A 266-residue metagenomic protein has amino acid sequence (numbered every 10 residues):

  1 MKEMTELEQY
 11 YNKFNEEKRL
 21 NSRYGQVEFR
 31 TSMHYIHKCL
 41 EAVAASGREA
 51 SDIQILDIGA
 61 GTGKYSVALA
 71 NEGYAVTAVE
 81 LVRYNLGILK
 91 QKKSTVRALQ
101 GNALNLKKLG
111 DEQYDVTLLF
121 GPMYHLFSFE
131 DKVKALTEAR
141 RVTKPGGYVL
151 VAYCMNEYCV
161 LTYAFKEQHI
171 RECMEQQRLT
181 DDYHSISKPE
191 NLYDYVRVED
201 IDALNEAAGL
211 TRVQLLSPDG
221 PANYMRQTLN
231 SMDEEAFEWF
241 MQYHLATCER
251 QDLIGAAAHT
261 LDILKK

Functional and structural regions predicted by a protein language model:
M1-G47, K64: Conserved class I S-adenosyl-L-methionine
D52-G59: Conserved class I S-adenosyl-L-methionine
G63-N105: Class I SAM-dependent methyltransferase SAM/SAH-binding core
K107-T117: A short acidic, Gly/Pro-enriched loop at the edge of an enzyme's catalytic core that lines a small-molecule cofactor
V133-P145: A short glycine-rich, Lys/Arg-flanked "PGG" loop and its adjoining helix->strand segment in the class I
V149-Q177: Conserved class I S-adenosyl-L-methionine
L192-G209, L215: Short alpha-helix
Q214-K266: A C-terminal cap/extension of S-adenosyl-L-methionine-dependent methyltransferases that defines the acceptor-substrate
